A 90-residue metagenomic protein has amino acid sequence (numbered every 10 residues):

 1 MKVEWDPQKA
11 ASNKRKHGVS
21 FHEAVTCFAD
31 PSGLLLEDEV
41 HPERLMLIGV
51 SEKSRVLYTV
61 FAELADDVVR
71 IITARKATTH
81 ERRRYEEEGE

Functional and structural regions predicted by a protein language model:
M1-E90: Ribonuclease/tRNase effector modules and their secretory precursors
